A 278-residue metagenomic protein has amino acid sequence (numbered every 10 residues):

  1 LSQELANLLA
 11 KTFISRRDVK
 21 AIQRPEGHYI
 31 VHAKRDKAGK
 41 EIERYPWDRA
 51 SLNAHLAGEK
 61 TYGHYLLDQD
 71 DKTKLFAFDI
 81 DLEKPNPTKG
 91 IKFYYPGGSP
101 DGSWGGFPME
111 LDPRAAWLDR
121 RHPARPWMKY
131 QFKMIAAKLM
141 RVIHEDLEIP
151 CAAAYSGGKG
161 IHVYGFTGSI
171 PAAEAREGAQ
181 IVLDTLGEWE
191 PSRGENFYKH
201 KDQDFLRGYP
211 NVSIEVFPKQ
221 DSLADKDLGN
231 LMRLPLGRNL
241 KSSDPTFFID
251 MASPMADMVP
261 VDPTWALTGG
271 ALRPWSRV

Functional and structural regions predicted by a protein language model:
L1-L75, I80-A137, Y198-V212, L228-L231 (+5 more regions): DNA replication initiation on ssDNA origins
G63-L66, A153-A154, S222: Short amphipathic beta-strand and strand-loop transition segments with alternating hydrophobic
L75-F78, R141-H144, E148-G178, V182 (+1 more regions): Histidine-centered divalent-metal-coordination microenvironment in nucleic-acid enzymes
L147, V182-R193: A common structural junction motif
A153-K159, P191-I214: Short, glycine/acidic-rich hinge or "gate" loops at secondary-structure transitions that mediate conformational
Y164, E215-P218: Extended hydrophobic secondary-structure segments that form protein cores and membrane-embedded regions
E177, T246-F247: A short secondary-structure junction signal
P210, F217-A224: Compositionally biased, low-complexity regions
